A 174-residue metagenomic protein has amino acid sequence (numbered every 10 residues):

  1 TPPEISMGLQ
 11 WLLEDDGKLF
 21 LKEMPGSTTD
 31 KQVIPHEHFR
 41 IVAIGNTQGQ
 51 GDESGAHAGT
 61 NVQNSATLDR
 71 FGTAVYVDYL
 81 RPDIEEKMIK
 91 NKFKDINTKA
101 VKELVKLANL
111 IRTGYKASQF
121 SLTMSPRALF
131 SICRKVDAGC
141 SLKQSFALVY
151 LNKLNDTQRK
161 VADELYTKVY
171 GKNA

Functional and structural regions predicted by a protein language model:
T1-A174: C-terminal regulatory/interaction module of P-loop NTP-utilizing enzymes
